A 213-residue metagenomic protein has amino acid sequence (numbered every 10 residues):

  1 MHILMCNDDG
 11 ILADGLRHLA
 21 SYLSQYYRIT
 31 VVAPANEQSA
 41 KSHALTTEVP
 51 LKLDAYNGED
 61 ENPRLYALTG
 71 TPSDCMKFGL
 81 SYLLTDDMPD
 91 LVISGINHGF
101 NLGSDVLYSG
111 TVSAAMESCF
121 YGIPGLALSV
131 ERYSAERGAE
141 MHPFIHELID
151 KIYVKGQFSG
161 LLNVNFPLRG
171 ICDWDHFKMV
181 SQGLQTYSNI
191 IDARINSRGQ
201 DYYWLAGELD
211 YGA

Functional and structural regions predicted by a protein language model:
I3-C6, D14-Y82, D86-M88: A cross-family phosphate/adenosyl-ligand binding-site feature
C6, V32-P34, T69, S94-N97 (+2 more regions): Short beta-strand segments
D9: Active-site metal-binding loops of divalent metal-dependent hydrolases
F100-S109: Glycine/threonine-rich flexible loop motifs
A114-S118: Hydrophobic/aromatic ligand-binding patch that stacks against planar heteroaromatic rings of cofactors or nucleotides
C119-E140: Glycine-rich phosphate/pyrophosphate-binding loops and their adjacent beta-strand/loop elements at enzyme active sites
E140-A213: Electrostatically charged, flexible surface regions
